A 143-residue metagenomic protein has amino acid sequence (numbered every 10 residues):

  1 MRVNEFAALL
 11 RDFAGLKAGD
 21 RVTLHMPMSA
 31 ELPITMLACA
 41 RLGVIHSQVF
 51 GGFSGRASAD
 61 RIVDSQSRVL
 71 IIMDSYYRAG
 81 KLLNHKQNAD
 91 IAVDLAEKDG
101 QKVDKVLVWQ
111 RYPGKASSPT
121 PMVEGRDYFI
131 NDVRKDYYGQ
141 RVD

Functional and structural regions predicted by a protein language model:
M1-L9: Conserved N-terminal alpha-helix of the aminotransferase class I/II PLP-enzyme fold
A8-D12, L16, K135-V142: Conserved helix-loop functional segments at active or binding sites
L9-A59: Conserved AMP-binding/adenylate-forming
D20, R68, D104: Conserved acidic residues
I72-D143: ANL superfamily adenylate-forming
